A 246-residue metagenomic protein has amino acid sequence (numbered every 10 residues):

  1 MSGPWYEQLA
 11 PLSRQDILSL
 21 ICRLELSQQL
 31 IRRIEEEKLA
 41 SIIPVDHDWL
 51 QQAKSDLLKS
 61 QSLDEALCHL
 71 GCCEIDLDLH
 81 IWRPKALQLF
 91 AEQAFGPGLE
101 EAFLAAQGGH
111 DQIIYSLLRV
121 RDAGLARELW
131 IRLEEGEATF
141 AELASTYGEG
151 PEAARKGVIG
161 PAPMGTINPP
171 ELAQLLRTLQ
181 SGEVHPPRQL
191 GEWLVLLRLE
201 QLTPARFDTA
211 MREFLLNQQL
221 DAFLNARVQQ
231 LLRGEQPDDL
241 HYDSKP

Functional and structural regions predicted by a protein language model:
S2-P246: Peptidyl-prolyl cis-trans isomerase
